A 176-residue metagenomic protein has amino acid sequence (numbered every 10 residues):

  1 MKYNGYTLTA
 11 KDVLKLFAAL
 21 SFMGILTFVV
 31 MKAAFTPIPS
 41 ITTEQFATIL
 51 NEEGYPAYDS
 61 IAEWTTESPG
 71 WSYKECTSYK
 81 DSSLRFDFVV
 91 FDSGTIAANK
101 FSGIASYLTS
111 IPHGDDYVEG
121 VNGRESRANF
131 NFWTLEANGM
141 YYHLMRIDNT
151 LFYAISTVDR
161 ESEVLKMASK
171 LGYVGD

Functional and structural regions predicted by a protein language model:
K2-M23: N-terminal Sec-pathway targeting helices
I25-P39: Membrane-interface motif at the C-terminal end of an N-terminal transmembrane signal
F35-Y55: Predominantly extracellular/luminal regions of secreted and cell-surface proteins, especially disulfide-bonded
T48-T66, A97-Y142, I147, A168-D176: Short Gly/Thr-rich strand-loop-strand
W71-K74, S82-R85, A137-Y142, D148: Short, surface-exposed coil-to-beta transition loops
K80-G103: A short acidic-to-branched-hydrophobic micro-motif
L144-T157: Short, well-ordered beta-strand elements
A154-D176: Surface-exposed amphipathic alpha-helical segments
